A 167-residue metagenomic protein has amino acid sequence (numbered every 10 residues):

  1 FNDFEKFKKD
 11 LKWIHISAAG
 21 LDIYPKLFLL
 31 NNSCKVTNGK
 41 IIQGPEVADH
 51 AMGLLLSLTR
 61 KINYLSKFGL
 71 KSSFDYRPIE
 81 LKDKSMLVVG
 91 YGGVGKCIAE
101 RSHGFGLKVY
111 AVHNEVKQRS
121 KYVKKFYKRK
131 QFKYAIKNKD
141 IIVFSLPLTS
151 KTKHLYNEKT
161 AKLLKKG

Functional and structural regions predicted by a protein language model:
F1-K35: An N-terminal-biased, well-structured beta-alpha scaffold segment characteristic of Rossmann-like dinucleotide-binding
S33, K82-M86, E158, K166-G167: Phosphate-coordination loops involved in phosphoryl transfer and adenosine-cofactor binding
C34-S85: Phosphate-binding beta-alpha-beta segment of Rossmann-like dinucleotide-binding domains, i.e., the NAD(P)
V89-G92: Glycine-rich Rossmann-fold phosphate-binding loop(s) that bind the pyrophosphate of adenine dinucleotide cofactors
G95-K96: N-terminal Rossmann-fold NAD(P) dinucleotide-binding loop
A99, H103: Gly/Ala-rich phosphate-binding loop of Rossmann-like dinucleotide-binding domains, activating on the conserved
G104-Y122: NAD(P)-binding Rossmann-fold cofactor-contacting core
V116-G167: Rossmann-like adenosine-cofactor binding region
